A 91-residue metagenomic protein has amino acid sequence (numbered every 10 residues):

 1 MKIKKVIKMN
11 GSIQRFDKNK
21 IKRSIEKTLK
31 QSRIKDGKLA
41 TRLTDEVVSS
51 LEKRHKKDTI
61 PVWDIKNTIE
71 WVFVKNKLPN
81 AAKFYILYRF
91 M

Functional and structural regions predicted by a protein language model:
M1-M91: Long, C-terminal-biased catalytic regions of enzyme "large/alpha" subunits
